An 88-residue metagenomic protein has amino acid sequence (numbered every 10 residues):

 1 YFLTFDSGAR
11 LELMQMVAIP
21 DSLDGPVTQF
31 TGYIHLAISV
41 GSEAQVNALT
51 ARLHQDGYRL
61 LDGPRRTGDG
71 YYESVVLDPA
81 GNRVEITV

Functional and structural regions predicted by a protein language model:
Y1-G41, N47-L77: Vicinal oxygen chelate
P79-V84: Short, glycine-anchored, charge-dense loop/turn motifs used at functional sites
I86-V88: Short hydrophobic/aromatic patches at helix-to-coil boundaries
